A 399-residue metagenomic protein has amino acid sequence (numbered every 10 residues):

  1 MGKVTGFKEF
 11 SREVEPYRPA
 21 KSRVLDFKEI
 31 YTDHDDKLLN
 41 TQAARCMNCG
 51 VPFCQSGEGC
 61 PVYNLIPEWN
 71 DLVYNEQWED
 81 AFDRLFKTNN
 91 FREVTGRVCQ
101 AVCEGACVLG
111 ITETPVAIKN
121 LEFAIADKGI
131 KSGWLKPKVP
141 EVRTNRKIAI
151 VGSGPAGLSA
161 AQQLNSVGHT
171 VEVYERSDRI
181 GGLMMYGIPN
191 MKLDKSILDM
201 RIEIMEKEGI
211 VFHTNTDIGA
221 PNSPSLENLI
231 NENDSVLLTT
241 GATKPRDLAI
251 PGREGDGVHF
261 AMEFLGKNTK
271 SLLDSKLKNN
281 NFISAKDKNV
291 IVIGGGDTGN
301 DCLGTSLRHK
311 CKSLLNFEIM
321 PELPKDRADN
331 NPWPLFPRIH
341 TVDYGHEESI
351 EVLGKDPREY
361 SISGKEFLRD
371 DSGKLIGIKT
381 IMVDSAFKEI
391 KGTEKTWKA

Functional and structural regions predicted by a protein language model:
K8-I30: Short, contiguous pre-domain boundary segments
R23-Q42, N64-R97, A101, T112-V142 (+1 more regions): Ferredoxin-type iron-sulfur electron-transfer modules in oxidoreductases and energy-metabolism complexes
C46-C60, T95-C99, C103, C107: Short cysteine clusters
L85-V108, T112-P115, L121, T216-R253: Small-residue-rich anion-binding loops in enzyme active sites
A124-V142, E203-T214, P245-H309: Glycine-rich dinucleotide-binding loop and its adjacent helix/turn
K147-E172, T298-H309: N-terminal Rossmann-like FAD-binding beta1-loop-alpha1 element of flavoenzymes
H169-M185, L314-P324: Glycine-rich FAD pyrophosphate-binding loop
S196-D247, K270-N280, R308-A399: A Rossmann-like FAD-binding core segment of flavoenzymes
